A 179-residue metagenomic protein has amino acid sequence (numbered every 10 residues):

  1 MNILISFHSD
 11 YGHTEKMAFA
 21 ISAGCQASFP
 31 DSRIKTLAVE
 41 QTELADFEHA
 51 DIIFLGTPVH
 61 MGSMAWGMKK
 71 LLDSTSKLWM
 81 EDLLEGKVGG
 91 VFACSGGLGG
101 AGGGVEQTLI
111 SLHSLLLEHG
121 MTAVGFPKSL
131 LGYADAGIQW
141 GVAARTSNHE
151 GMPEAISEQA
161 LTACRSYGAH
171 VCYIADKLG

Functional and structural regions predicted by a protein language model:
N2-F29: N-terminal beta1-alpha1 ligand-phosphate binding loop
S6-H8, L37, F92: Short hydrophobic segments within beta-strands
H13-M17, T108, A163: Conserved alpha-helical elements of sugar-nucleotide-dependent glycosyltransferases
G24-D31, W79-L83: Short helix-capping segments at alpha-helix termini
D31-Q41: A short beta-strand-loop structural module common to alpha/beta enzyme folds
E40-L131: Helix-loop-strand module that forms the ligand-binding subsite of alpha/beta enzymes
E43, G125-G179: Glycine-rich phosphate/pyrophosphate-binding loop and the adjoining helix
